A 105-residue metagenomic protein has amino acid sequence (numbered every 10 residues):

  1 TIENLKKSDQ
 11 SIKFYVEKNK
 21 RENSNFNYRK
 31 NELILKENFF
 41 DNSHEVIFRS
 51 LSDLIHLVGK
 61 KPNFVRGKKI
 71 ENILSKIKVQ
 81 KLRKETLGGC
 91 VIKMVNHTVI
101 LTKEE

Functional and structural regions predicted by a protein language model:
T1-E105: AMP-forming adenylation/ATP pyrophosphatase catalytic core
